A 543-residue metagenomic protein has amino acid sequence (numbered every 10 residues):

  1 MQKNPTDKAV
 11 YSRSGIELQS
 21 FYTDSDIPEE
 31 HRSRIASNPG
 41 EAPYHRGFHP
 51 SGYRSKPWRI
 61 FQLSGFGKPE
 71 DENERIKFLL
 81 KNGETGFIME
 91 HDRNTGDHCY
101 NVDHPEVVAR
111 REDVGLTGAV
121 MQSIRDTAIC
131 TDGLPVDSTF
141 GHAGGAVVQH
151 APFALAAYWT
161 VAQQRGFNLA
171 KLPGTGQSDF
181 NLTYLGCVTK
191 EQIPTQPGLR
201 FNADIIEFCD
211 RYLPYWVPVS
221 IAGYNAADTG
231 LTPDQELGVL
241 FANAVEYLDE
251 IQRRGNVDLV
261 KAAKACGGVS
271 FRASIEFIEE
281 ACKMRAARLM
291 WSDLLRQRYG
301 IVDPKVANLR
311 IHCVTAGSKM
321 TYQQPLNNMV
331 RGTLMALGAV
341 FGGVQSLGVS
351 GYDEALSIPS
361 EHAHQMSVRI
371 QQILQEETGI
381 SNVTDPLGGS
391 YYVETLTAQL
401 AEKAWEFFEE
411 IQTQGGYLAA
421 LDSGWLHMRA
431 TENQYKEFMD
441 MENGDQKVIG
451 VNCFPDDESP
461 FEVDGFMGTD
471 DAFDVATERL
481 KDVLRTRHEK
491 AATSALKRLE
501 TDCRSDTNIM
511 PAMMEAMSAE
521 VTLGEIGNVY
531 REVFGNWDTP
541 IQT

Functional and structural regions predicted by a protein language model:
M1-E280, R298, K305-H312, V340 (+4 more regions): Catalytic alpha/beta active-site cores
Q2-T6, V10-E29, S37, A42-Y44 (+3 more regions): Flexible, glycine-rich loop/tail regions that form catalytic "lids" or insertion modules at the edges of active sites
K56, E106-A109, V136-S138, L182-T183 (+10 more regions): Short acidic (Asp/Glu) and glycine-rich catalytic loops that position anionic groups and cofactors
F66, R75-N82, I124-L134, A157-V161 (+16 more regions): Generic, well-ordered alpha-helical scaffold segments in large soluble proteins
E70-N73, M121-I124, P152, Q196-L199 (+14 more regions): Electropositive phosphate-/nucleotide-binding environments in soluble metabolic enzymes
E112-L116, L182-Q192, D228-G230, F271-E276 (+5 more regions): Short beta-alpha connecting loops at secondary-structure transitions that line or flank enzyme active sites
Q122, H150, A162-Q164, C187-C209 (+5 more regions): Phosphate/diphosphate-binding loops
K261-A263, I301-V314, Q323-A355, P359-T384 (+3 more regions): Flexible glycine/proline-rich, aromatic-decorated loop/lid segments
